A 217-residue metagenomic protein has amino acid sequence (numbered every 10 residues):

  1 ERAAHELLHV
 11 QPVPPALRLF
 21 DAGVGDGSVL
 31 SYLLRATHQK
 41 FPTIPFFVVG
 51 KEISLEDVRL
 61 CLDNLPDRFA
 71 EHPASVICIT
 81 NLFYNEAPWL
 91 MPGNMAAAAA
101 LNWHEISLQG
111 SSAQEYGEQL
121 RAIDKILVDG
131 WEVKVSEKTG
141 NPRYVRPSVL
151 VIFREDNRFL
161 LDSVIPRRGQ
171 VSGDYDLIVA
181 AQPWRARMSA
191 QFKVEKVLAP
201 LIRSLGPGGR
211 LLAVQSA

Functional and structural regions predicted by a protein language model:
E1-A16, N64: Class I SAM-dependent methyltransferase Rossmann-like catalytic core, especially the SAM/SAH-binding loop
F20-G23: Conserved S-adenosyl-L-methionine
D26-S28, Y32-G173: Class I S-adenosyl-L-methionine-dependent methyltransferase module
I44-F46, G206-G209: A short helix->loop->beta-strand "cap" motif at the edges of active sites that frequently abuts
V171-S172, F192-P207: A short glycine-rich, Lys/Arg-flanked "PGG" loop and its adjoining helix->strand segment in the class I
I178-V179: Hydrophobic beta-strand segment of the Class I
P183: Hydrophobic adenine-recognition pocket in adenosine-nucleotide-binding enzymes
G208-S216: Conserved beta-strand signature within the Rossmann-like core of class I S-adenosyl-L-methionine
